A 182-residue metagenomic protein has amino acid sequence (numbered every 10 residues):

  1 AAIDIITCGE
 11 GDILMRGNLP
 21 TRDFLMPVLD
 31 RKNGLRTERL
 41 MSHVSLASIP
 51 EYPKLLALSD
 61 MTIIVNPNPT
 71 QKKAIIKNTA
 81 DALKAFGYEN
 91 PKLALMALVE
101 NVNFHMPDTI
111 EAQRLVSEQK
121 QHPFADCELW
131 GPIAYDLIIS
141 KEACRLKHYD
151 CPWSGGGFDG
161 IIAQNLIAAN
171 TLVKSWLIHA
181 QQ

Functional and structural regions predicted by a protein language model:
A1-S154, D159-Q164, A168-Q182: Anion-binding alpha/beta catalytic cores of soluble intermediary-metabolism enzymes, centered on
